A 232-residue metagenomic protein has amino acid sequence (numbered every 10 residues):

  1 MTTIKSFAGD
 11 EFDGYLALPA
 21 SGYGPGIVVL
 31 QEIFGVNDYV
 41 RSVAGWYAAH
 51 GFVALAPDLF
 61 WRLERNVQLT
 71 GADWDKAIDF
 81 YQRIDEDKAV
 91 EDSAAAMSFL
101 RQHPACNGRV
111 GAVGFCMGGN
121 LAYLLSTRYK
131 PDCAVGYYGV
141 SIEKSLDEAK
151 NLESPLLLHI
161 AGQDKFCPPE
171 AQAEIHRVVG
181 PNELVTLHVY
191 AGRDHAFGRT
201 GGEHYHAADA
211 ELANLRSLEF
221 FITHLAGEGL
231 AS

Functional and structural regions predicted by a protein language model:
M1-S232: N-terminal cap/leader regions of alpha/beta-hydrolase-fold enzymes, predominantly small-molecule hydrolases
